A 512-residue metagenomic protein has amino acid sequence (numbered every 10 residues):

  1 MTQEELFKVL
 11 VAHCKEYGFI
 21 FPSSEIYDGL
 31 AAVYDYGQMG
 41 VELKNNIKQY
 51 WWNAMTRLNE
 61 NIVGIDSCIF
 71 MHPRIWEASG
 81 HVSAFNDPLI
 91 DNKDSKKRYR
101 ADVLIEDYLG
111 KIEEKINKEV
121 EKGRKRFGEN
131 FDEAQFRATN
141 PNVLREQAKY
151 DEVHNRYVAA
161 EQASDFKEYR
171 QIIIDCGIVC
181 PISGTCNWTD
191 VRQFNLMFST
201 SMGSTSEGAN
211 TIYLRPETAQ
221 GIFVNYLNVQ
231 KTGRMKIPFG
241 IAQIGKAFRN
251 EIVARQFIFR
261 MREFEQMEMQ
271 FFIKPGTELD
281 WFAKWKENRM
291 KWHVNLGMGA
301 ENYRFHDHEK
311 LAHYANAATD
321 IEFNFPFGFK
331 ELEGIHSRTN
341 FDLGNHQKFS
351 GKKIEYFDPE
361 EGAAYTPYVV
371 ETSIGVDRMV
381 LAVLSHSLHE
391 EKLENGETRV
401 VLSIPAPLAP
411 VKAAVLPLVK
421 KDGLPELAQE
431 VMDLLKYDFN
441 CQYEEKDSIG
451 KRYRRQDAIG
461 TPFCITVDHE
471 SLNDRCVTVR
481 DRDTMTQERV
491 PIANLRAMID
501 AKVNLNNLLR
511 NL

Functional and structural regions predicted by a protein language model:
M1-L512: NTP/phosphate- and nucleic-acid-binding module
